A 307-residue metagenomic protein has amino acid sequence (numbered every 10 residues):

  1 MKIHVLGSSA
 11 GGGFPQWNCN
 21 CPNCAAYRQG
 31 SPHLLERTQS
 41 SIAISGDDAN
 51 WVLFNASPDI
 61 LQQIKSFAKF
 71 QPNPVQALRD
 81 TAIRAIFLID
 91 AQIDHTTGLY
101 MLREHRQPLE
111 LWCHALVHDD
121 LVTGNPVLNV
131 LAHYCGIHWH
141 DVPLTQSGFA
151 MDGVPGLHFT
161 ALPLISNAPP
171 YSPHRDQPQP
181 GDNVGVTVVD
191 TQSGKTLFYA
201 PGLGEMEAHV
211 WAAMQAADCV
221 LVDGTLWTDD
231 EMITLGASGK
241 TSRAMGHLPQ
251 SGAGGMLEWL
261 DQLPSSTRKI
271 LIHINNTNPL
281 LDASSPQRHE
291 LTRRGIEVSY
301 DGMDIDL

Functional and structural regions predicted by a protein language model:
M1-H4: Extreme N-terminal starter segment of soluble prokaryotic enzymes
G12-Q39, P143-S242: Active-site-proximal loop/helix segment associated with metal-binding centers of metalloenzymes
P15-A91, T97-E104, M206-A213: Pre-active-site segment of Zn-dependent metallo-hydrolases
L53-S57, A82-D94, C113-H114, F198-L203 (+3 more regions): Active-site neighborhood of phospho(di)ester-bond hydrolases with catalytic His/Asp-centered motifs
Q71-T81, H105-Q107, V127-D141, G148: A short alpha->loop->secondary-structure connector
I83, P108-L109, Y134, A216-D218 (+1 more regions): Short, well-ordered alpha-helix to beta-strand connector turns
L116-P126: A short, active-site helix/loop in glycosyltransferases that binds the activated sugar's phosphate group
G181-N183, Q192-T196, G204-G302: Cap/insert and terminal regions of metallo-dependent hydrolase folds
